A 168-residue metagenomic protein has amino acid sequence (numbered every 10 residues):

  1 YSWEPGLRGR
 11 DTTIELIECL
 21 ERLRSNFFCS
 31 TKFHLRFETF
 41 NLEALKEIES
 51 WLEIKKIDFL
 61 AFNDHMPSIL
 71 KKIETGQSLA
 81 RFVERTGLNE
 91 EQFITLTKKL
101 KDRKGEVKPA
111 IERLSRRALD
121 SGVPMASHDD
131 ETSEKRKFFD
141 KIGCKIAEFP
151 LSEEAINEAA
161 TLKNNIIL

Functional and structural regions predicted by a protein language model:
S2-D130: Metal-coordinating catalytic core of metallo-dependent amide/deamination hydrolases
F33, P124-L168: Active-site-adjacent C-terminal substructures of enzyme catalytic domains
